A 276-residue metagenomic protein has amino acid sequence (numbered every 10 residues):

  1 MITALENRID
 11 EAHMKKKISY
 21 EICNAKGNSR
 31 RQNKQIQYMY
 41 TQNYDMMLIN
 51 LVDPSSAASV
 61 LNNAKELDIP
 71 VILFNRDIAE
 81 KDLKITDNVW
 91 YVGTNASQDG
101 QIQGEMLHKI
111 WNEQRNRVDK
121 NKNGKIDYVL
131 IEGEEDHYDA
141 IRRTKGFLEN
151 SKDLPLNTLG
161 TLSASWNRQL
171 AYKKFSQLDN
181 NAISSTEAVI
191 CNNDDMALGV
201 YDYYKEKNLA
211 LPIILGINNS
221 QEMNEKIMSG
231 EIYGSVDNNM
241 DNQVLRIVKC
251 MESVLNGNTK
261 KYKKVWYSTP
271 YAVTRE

Functional and structural regions predicted by a protein language model:
M1-A12, E21-N33, Q42-Y44, N50-P54 (+3 more regions): Extracytoplasmic "Venus flytrap"
M1-H13, D99-Q103, Y138-P155, L170 (+2 more regions): Short, solvent-exposed amphipathic alpha-helices that sit in or adjacent to ligand/effector-binding or catalytic
D10-A25, D127-L130, S151-Q169: Short beta-strand elements in bilobed, periplasmic/extracellular small-molecule ligand-binding domains
Q32, Y91-N123, A171-Y172, M223 (+1 more regions): Hydrophobic alpha-helical segments within soluble ligand-binding/sensing domains
N33-Q37, M46-E66, V71, F147 (+1 more regions): Hydrophobic alpha-helical
P54, V60-Q98, N123-G124, S220-M228 (+1 more regions): Flexible loop/hinge segments that line or gate small-molecule binding clefts
D119-A140, T144, N157-S165: Basic- and aromatic-lined ligand-binding clefts that recognize polyanionic substrates
G124-E135, N150, N239-E276: Hinge/cleft segment of the Venus flytrap/periplasmic-binding protein
